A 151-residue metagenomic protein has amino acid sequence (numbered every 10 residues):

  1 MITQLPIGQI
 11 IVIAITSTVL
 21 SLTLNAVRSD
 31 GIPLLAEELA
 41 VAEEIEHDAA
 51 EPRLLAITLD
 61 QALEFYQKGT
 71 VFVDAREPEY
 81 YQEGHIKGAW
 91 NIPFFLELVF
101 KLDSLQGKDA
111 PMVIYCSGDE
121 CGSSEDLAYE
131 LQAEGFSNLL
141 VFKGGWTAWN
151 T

Functional and structural regions predicted by a protein language model:
M1-V71, P78-E83: Flexible, polar/low-complexity N-terminal or interdomain linker segments that lie immediately upstream of folded
L63, L102-D103: Short hydrophobic/charged patches on amphipathic alpha-helices used for structural packing and interfaces
V71-R76, A89-I92: Short hydrophobic beta-strand that contains or immediately precedes a catalytic carboxylate
R76-E79, H85, L96, C116-E120 (+1 more regions): A mature extracytoplasmic/lumenal domain signature
G84-G88, G135-F136: Short helix-loop-beta junction
G88-N91, E130-Q132: Glycine-rich, phosphate-binding/catalytic loops in enzymes
L96-L102: Alpha-helical scaffolding within the catalytic cores of extracellular/periplasmic polymer-degrading hydrolases
D103-W149: Catalytic cysteine-centered active loop of the rhodanese-like fold, especially the PTP/DSP P-loop
